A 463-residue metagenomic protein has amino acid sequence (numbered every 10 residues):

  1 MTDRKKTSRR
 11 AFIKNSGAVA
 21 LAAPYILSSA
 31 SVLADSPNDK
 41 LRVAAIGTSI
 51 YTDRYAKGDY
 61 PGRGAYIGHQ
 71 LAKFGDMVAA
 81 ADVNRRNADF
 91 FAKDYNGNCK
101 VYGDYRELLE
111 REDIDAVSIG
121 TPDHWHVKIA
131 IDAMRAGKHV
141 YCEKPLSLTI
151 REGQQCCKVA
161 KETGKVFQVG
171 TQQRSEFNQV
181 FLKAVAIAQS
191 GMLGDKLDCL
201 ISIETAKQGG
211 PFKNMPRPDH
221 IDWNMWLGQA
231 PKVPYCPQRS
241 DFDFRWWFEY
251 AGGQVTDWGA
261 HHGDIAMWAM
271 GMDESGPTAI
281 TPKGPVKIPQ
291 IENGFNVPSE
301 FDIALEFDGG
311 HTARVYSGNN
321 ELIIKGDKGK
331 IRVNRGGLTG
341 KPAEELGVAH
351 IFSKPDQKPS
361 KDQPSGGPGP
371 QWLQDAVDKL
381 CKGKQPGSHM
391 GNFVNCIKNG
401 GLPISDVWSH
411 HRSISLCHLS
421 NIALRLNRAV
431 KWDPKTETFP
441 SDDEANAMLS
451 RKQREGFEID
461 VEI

Functional and structural regions predicted by a protein language model:
T2-A20: N-terminal secretory signal peptides and thylakoid transit peptides that target proteins across membranes
K14-P37, K165, F295-N296, N395-I463: C-terminal helix-rich "cap/oligomerization" subdomain common to oxidoreductases
V19-Y95, A266: N-terminal Rossmann-like dinucleotide-binding module
V43, M192-G210, D222-C236, T278-I288 (+1 more regions): NAD(P)-dependent dehydrogenases' Rossmann-like dinucleotide-binding region
P122-D123, V127-S175, G191: Beta-strand-loop-alpha-helix segment that lines the small-molecule cofactor/substrate pocket of alpha/beta enzymes
V159-K165, V180-K196, E204-Q208, M215-R217: Basic phosphate/pyrophosphate-binding loop/patch that engages nucleotide-derived ligands
N224-G310: Rossmann-like dinucleotide-binding domain that binds NAD(P)(H)
N293, E300-Q385: NAD(P)-dinucleotide binding in Rossmann-like oxidoreductases
